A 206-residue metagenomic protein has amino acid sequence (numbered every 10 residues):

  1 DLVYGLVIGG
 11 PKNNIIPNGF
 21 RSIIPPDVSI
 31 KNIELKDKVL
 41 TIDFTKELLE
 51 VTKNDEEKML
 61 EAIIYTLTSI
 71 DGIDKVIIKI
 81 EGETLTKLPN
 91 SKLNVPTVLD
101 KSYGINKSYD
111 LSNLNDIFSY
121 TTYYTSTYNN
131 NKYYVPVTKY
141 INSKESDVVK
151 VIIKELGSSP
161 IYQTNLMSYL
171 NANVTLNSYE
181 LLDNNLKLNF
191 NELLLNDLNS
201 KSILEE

Functional and structural regions predicted by a protein language model:
D1-E206: Bimodal "functional hotspot" detector
